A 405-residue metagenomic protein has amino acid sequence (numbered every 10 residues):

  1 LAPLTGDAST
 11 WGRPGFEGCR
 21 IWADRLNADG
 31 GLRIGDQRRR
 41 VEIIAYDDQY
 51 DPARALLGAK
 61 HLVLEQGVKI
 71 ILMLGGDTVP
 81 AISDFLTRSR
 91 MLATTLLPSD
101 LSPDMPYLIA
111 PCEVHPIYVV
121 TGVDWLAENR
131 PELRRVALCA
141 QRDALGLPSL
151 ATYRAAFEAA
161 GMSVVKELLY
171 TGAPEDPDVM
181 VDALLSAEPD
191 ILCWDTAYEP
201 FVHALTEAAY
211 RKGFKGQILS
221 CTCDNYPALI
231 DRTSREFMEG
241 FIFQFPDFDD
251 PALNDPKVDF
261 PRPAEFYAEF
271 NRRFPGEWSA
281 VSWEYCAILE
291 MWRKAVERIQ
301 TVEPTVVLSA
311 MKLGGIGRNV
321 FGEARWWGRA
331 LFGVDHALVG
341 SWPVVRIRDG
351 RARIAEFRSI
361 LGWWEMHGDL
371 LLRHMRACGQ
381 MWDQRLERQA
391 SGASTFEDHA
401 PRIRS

Functional and structural regions predicted by a protein language model:
L1-S405: Extracytosolic ligand-binding ectodomains
